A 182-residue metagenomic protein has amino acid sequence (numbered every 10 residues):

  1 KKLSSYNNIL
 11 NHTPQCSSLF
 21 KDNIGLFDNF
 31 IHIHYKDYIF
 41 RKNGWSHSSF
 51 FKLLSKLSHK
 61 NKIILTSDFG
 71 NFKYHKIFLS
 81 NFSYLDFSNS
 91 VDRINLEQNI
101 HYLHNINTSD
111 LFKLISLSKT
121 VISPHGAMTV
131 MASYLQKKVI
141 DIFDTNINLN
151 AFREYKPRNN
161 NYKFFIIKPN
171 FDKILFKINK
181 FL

Functional and structural regions predicted by a protein language model:
K1, L19-F27, F51-H59, I94-L96 (+2 more regions): Alpha-helix C-terminal capping segments
K1-N43: Mid-sequence helix-capping/hinge segment at a functional interface
L10-Q15, R41-K42, Q98-Y102, S118 (+1 more regions): Short, flexible loop segments at the rims of nucleotide/cofactor-binding pockets, characterized by
C16-S17, N107-L111, P169-L175: A short acidic, often aromatic-flanked loop/helix-cap motif at beta-alpha or helix-coil junctions that lines enzyme
R41-K42, K73, M131, N150: Glycine/Thr-rich phosphate-binding loops of Rossmann-like dinucleotide-binding domains
S49-T145: Donor-binding and catalytic core of enzymes assembling or modifying cell-surface/extracellular glycoconjugates
V130-L182: Nucleotide-sugar donor-binding patch of glycosyltransferase catalytic domains
